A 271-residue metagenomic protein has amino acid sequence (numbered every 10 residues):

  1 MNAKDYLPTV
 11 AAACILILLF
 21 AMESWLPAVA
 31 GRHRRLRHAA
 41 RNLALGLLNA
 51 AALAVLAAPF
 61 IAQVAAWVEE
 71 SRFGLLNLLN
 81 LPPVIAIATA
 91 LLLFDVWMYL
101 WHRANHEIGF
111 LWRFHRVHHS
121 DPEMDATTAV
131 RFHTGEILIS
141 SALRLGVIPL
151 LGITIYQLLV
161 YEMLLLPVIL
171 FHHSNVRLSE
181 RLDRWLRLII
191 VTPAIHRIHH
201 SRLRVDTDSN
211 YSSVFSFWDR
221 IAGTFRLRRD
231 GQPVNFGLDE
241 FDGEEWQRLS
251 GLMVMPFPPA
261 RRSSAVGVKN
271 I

Functional and structural regions predicted by a protein language model:
M1-Y6, Q63-A86, R144-L158: Helix-coil boundary and interhelical linker segments in multi-pass alpha-helical membrane proteins
L7-F20: Structural signature of hydrophobic alpha-helical transmembrane segments
I17-A28, L100-F110: Membrane-water interface of transmembrane alpha-helices
M22-A40: Membrane-interface helix-loop junction between the first two transmembrane segments
S24, A39, S213-I221, L249-S264: A transmembrane-helix-recognition feature enriched in membrane-embedded lipid enzymes and envelope glyco-/phospholipid
R34-A50, L75-A90: Interfacial transmembrane-helix boundary/kink motif in multi-pass membrane proteins
L47-L56, P83-V234: Membrane-embedded catalytic scaffold of the fatty acid hydroxylase/desaturase
P233-I271: A membrane-cytosol interface segment of integral membrane proteins
